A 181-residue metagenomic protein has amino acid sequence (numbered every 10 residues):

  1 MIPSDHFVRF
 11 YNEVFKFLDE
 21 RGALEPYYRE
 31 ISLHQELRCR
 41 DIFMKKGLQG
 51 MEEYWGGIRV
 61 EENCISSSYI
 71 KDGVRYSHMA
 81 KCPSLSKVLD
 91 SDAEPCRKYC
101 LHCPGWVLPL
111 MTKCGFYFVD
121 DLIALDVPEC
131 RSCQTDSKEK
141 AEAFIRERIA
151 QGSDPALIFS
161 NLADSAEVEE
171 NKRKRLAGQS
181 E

Functional and structural regions predicted by a protein language model:
M1-L101, P109-E181: N-terminal accessory segment detector
